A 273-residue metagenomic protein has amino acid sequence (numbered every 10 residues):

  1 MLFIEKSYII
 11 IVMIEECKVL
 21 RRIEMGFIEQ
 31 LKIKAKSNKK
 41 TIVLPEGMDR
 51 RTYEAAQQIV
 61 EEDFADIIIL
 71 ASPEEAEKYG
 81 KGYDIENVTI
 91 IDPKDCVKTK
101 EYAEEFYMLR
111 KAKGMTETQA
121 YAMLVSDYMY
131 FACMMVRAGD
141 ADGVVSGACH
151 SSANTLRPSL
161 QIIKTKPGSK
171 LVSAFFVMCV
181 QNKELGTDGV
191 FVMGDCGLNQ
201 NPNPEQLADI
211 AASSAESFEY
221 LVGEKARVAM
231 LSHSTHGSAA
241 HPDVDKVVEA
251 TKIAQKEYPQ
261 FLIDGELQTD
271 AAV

Functional and structural regions predicted by a protein language model:
L2-R21: Short, positively charged and aromatic/hydrophobic N-terminal segments
M25-V273: Anion-binding alpha/beta catalytic cores of soluble intermediary-metabolism enzymes, centered on
